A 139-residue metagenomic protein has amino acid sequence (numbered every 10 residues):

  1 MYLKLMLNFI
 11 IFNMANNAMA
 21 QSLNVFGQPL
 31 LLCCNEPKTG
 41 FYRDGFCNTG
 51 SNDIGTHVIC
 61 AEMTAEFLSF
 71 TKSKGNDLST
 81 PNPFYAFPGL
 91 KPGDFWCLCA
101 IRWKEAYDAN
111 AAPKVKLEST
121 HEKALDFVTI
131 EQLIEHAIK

Functional and structural regions predicted by a protein language model:
Y2-A15: Short, positively charged and aromatic/hydrophobic N-terminal segments
N17-K139: A charge-rich, low-complexity, intrinsically flexible signal that marks solvent-exposed coils, linkers, repeats
